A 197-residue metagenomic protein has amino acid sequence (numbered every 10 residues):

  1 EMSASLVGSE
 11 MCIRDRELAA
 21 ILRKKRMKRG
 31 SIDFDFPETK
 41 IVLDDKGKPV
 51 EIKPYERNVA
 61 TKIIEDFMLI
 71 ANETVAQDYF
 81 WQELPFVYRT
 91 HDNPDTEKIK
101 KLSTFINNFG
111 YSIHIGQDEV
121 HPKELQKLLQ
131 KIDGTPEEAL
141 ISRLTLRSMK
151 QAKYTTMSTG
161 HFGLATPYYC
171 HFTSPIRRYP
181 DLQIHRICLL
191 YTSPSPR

Functional and structural regions predicted by a protein language model:
E1-G8, P194-R197: Positively charged, low-complexity/disordered segments
S9-E10, R14-S193: Electropositive polyanion-binding surfaces
